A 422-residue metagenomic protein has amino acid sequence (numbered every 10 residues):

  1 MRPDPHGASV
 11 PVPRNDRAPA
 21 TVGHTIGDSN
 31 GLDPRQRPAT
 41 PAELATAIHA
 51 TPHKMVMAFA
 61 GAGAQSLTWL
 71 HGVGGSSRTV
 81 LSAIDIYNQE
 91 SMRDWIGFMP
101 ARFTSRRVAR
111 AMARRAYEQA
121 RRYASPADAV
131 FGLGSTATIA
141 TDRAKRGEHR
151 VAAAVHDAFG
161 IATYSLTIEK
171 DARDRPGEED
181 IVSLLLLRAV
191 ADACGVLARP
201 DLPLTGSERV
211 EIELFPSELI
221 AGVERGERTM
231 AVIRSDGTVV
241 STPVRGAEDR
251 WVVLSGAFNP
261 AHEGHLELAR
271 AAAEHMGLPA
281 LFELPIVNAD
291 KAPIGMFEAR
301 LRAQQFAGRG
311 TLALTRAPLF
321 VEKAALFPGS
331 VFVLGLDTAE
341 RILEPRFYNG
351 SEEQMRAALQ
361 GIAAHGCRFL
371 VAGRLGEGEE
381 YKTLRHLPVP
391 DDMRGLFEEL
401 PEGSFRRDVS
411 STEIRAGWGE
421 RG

Functional and structural regions predicted by a protein language model:
N15, G27-A58, S77-V80, I84-I86: Glycine-rich phosphate-binding loop of ATP-dependent small-molecule kinases
G31-A42, A47-I48, L67-G72, I86 (+2 more regions): Nucleotidyltransferase catalytic core that binds NTPs
V56-S105: Glycine-rich, small/polar surface segments that engage phosphate groups of diverse ligands
M99-P126: A charged amphipathic helix-loop-strand protein-protein interaction module that recurs in cytosolic assemblies
